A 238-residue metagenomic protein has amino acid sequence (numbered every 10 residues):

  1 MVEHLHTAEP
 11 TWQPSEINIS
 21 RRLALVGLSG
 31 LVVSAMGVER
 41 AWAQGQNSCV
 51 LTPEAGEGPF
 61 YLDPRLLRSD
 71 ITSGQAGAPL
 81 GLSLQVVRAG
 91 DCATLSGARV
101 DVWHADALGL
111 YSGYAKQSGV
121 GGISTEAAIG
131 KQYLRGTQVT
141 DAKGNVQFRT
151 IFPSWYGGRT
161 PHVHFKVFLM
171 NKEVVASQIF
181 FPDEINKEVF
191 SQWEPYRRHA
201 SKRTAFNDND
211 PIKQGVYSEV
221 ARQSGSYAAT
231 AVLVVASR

Functional and structural regions predicted by a protein language model:
M1-I19, S29-S34: N-terminal secretory signal peptides
H6-A8, S15, A41-Q46, H164-K166: Compositionally biased, intrinsically disordered low-complexity segments enriched in polar/proline residues
E16-L23, L31-S48: N-terminal twin-arginine translocation
L23-L28, G58: Elongated, non-catalytic scaffold/linker segments and compositionally distinctive motifs
G45-I212, T230, V235-R238: Beta-strand-dominated extracellular/periplasmic modules and repeats in secreted or surface-exposed proteins
F152-Y156, E219-S224: Exposed beta-sheet edge/beta-hairpin loop segments within beta-rich domains
N209-R222: Low-complexity, intrinsically disordered Gly/Pro/Thr-rich segments
